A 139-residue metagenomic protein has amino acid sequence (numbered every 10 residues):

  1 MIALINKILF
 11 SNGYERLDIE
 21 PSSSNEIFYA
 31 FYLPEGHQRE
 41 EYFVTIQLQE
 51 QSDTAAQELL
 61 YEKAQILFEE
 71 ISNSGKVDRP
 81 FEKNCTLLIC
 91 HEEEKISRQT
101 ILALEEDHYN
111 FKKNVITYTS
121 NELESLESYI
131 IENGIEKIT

Functional and structural regions predicted by a protein language model:
M1-N73: N-terminal "first-domain core" detector
E20, A103-T139: Charged, structured surface patches that assemble and position nucleic-acid processing machinery
V44-E50, T86-E93, I116-T119: Conserved beta-strand segments of the P-loop GTPase G domain that flank and frequently precede/overlap
T54-A55, I96-T100, E124-E127: Switch/connector loops and helix/strand junctions flanking conserved nucleotide-binding motifs in nucleotide-processing
L59-K63, R98-D107: "Short basic amphipathic alpha-helical interaction patches in structured regions
F68-V77, R98-L104: Short secondary-structure capping micro-motifs at structural edges
G75-R98: Nucleic-acid nuclease catalytic cores
